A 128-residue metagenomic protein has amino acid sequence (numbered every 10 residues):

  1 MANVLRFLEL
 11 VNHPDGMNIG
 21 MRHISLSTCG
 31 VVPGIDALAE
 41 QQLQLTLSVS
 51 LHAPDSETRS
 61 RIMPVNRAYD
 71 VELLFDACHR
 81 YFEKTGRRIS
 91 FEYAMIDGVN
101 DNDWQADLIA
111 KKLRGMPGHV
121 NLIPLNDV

Functional and structural regions predicted by a protein language model:
M1-V128: Conserved AdoMet/S-adenosylmethionine-binding subsite of the radical SAM
